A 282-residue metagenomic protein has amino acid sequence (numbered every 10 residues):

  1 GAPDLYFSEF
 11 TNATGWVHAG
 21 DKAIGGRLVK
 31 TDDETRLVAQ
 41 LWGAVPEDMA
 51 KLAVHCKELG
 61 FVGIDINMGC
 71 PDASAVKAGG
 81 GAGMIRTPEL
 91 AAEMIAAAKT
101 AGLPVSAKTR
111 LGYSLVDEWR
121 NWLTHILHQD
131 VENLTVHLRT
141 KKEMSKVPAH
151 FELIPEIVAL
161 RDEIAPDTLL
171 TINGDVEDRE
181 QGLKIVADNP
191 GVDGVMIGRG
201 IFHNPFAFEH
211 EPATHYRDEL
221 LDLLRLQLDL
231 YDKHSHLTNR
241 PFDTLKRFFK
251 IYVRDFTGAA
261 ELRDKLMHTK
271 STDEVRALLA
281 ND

Functional and structural regions predicted by a protein language model:
G1-E58: Glycine-rich, positively charged N-terminal anion/phosphate-binding segment
Y6-F7, Q40, D65, S106 (+2 more regions): Conserved beta-strand positions in the central sheet of alpha/beta enzyme cores
E9-F10, M68, L138, G198-R199: Short secondary-structure boundary segments
A13-G15, D72, K142, I201-N204: Short gly/pro/ser/thr-enriched loop/turn and capping motifs at secondary-structure boundaries
D21-K22, L28-T31, A73-M84: An active-site metal/cofactor-coordinating segment within enzyme catalytic domains
A50-I64, M68-A78, E89-L170, N189: Alpha/beta enzyme core
G79-I85, E143-M144, P212-T214: Short glycine-enriched, charge-decorated loop/helix-capping segments at active-site entrances that position
W119-L123, L127-N133, E152, E156-I172 (+1 more regions): Alpha/beta catalytic cores of nucleotide-metabolism and tRNA/nucleoside-modifying enzymes
